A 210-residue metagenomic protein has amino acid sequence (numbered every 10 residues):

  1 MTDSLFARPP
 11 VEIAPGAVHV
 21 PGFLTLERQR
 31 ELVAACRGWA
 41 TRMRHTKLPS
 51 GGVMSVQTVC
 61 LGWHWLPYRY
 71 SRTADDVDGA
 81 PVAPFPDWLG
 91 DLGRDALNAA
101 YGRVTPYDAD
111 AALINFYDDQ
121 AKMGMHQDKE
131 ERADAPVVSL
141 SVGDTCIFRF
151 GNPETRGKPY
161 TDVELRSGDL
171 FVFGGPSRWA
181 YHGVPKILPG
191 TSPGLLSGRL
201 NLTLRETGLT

Functional and structural regions predicted by a protein language model:
M1-T210: Non-heme Fe(II) oxygenase metal-center motifs and adjacent flexible, charged/small-residue loops
